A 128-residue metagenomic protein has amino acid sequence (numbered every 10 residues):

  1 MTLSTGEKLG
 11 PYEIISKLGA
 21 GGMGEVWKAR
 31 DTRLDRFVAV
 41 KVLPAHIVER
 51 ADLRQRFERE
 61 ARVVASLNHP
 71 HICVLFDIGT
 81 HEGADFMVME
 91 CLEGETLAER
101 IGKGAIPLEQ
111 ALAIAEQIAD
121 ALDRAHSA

Functional and structural regions predicted by a protein language model:
M1-A128: Conserved ATP-binding/catalytic core of the eukaryotic-like protein kinase fold, especially serine/threonine kinases
